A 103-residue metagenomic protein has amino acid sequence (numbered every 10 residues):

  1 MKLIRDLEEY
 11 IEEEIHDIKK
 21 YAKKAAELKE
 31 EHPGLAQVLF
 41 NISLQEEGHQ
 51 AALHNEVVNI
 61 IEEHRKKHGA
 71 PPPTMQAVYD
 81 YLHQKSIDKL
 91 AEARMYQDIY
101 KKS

Functional and structural regions predicted by a protein language model:
M1-S103: Non-heme di-metal
